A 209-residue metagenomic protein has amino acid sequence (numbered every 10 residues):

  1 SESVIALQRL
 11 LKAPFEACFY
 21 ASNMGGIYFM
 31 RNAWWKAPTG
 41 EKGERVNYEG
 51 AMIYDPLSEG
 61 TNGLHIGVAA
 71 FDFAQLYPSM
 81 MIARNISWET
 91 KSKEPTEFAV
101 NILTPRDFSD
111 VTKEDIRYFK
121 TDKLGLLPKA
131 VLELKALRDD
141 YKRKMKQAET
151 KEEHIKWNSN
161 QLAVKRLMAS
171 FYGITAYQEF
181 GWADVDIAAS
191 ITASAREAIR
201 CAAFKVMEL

Functional and structural regions predicted by a protein language model:
S1-I82, I155-A198, K205: Common nucleic-acid-contacting/processivity interface regions adjacent to the catalytic cores of nucleic-acid enzymes
F73-L76, I82-S87, K91-L209: Conserved catalytic core of nucleic-acid polymerases
